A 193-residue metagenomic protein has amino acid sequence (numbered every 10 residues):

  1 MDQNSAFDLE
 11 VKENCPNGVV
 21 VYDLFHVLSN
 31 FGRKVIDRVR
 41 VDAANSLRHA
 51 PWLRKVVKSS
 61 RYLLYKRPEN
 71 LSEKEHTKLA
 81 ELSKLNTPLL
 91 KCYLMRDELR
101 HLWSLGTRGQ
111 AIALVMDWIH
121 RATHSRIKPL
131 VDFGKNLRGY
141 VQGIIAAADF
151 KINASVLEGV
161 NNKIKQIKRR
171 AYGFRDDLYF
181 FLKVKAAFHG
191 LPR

Functional and structural regions predicted by a protein language model:
M1-N17, F25-S29, R48-R193: Acidic/histidine-rich catalytic cores and adjacent linkers of DNA breakage/strand-transfer/modification proteins
V27-R48: Short alpha-helix plus adjacent loop in nuclease-associated cores
